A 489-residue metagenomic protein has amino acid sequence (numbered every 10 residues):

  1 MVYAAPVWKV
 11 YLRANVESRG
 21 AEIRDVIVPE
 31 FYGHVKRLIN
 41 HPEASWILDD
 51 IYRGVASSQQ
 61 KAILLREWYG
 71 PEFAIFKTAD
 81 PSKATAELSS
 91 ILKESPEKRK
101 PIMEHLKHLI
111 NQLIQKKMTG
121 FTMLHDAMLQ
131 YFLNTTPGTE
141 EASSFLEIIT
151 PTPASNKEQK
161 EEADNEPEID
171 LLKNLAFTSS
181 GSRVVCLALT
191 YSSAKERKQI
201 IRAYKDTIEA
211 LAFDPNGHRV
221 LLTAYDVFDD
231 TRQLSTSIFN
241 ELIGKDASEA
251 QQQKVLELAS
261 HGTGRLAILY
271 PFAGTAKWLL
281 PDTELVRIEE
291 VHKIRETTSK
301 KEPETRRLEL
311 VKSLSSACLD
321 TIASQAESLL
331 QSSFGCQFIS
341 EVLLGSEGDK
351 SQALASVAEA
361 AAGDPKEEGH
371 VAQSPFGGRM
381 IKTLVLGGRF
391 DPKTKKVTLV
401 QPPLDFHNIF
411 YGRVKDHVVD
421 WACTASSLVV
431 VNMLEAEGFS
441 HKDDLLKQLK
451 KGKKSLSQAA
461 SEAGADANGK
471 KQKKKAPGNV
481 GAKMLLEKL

Functional and structural regions predicted by a protein language model:
M1-L489: Eukaryotic gene-expression regulator signature that favors modular helical reader/repeat domains and their
